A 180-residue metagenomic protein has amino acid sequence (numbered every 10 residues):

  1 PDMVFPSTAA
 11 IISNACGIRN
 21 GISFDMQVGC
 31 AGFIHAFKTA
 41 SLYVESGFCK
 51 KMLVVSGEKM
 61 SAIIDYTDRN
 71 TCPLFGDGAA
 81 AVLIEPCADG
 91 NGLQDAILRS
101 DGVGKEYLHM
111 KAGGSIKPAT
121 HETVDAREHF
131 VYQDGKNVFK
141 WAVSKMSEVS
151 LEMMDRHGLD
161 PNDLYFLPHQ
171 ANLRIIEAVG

Functional and structural regions predicted by a protein language model:
P1-K51, G180: Conserved catalytic cysteine-centered active-site region of acyl-thioester-dependent Claisen-condensing enzymes
P1-M3, V28-A31, S56-S61, R99-D101: Acidic, glycine-rich active-site loops and adjacent beta-strand->loop/helix elements that engage anionic groups
P1-V4, D163-V179: Glycine-rich phosphate-binding loops at beta-strand->alpha-helix junctions
S23-Q27, C49-G57, Q94-A96, N162-L167: Beta-strand segments within the central parallel beta-sheet cores of soluble alpha/beta enzyme folds
Y43-A79: Flexible, glycine-rich active-site loops centered on histidine and acidic residues that chelate a metal or position
D68-K140, S144, E148: Condensing-enzyme catalytic core mediating Claisen C-C bond formation in acyl metabolism
E148-L164: Phosphate/pyrophosphate-binding loops at sites that engage ATP/ADP/AMP, CoA/4′-phosphopantetheine, polyphosphate
